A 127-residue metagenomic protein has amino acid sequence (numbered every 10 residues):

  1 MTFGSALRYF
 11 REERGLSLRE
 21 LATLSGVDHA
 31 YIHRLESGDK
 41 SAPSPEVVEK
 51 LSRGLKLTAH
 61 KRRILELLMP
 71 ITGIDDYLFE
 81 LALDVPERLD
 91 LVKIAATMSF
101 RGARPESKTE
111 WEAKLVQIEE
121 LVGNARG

Functional and structural regions predicted by a protein language model:
M1, R11-E13, A42: Short amphipathic helical patch at the helix-1/turn junction of helix-turn-helix
S5-A22: Short basic helix-loop element that most often maps to the first helix and adjoining turn of HTH DNA-binding modules
S17, T23, D39-G54: Short, basic-rich loop-to-helix N-cap that marks the start of a DNA-contacting helix
P45-I64, I71: DNA major-groove recognition helix of helix-turn-helix/homeodomain DNA-binding modules
I71-G127: Interfacial/linker helices and their anchor residues that mediate assembly or domain coupling
